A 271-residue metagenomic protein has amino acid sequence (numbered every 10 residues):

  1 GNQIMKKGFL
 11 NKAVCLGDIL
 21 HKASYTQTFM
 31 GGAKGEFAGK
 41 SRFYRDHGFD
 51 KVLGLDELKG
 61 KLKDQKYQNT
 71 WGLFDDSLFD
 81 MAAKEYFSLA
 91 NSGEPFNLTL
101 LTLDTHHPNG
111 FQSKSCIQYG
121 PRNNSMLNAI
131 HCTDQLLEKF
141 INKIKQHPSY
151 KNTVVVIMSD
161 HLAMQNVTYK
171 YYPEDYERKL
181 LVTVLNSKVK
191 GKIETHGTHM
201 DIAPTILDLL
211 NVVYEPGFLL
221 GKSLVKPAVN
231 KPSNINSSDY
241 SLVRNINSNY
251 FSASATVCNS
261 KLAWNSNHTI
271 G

Functional and structural regions predicted by a protein language model:
G1-G271: Solvent-exposed soluble domains appended to multi-pass membrane proteins
